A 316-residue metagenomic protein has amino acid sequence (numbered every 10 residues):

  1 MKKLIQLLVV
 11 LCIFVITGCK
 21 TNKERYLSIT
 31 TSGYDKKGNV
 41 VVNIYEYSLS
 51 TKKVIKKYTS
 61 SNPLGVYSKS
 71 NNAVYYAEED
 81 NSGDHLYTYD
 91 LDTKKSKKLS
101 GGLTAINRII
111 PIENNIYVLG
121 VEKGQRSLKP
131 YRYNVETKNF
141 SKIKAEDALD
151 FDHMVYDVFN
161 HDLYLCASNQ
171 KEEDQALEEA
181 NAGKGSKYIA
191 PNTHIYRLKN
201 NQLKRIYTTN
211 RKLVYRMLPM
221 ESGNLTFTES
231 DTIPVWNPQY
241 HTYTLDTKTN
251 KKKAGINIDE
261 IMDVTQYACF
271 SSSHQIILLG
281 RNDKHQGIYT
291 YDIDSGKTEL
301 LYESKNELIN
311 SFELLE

Functional and structural regions predicted by a protein language model:
K2-V10: Sec-dependent signal peptide recognition, specifically the positively charged N-region followed immediately by
V15-G18: C-terminal motif of bacterial Sec signal peptides marking the signal peptidase cleavage site
K23-R25, N71-N72, E113-N115, N160-H161 (+2 more regions): Short coil/turn segments that connect the beta-strands within blades of beta-propeller domains
L27-G38, E122, S168-I189, E229-P238: Short, conserved, GDST-rich strand-edge loop motifs in beta-rich repeat architectures
L27-T31, Y75-A77, Y117-G120, Y164-A167 (+2 more regions): Residue position within the beta-strands of beta-propeller blades
G38-Y58, N81-G101, L128-A145, L177-T208 (+2 more regions): Surface-exposed loop/turn elements that mediate protein-protein interactions on large endomembrane-trafficking
S60-N71, T104-E113, A148-F159, R211-M220 (+2 more regions): Repeated scaffold domains used in trafficking and secretory/extracellular systems, primarily beta-propellers
Y207-Y289: Intrinsically disordered, low-complexity segments enriched in Gly and acidic/Ser/Thr residues that form flexible
